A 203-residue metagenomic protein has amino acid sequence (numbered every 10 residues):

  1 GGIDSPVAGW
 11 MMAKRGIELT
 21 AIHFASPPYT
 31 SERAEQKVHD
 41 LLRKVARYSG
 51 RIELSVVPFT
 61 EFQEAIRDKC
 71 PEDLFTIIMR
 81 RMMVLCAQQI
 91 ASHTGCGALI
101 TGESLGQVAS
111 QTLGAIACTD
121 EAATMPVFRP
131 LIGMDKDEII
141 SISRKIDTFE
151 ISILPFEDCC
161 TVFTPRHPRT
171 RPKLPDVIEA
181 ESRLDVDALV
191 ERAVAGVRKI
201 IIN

Functional and structural regions predicted by a protein language model:
G1-K145: ATP-dependent adenylation/nucleotidyltransferase module used to activate substrates
I52, C96, T112, I116-M125 (+2 more regions): Peripheral terminal appendages
